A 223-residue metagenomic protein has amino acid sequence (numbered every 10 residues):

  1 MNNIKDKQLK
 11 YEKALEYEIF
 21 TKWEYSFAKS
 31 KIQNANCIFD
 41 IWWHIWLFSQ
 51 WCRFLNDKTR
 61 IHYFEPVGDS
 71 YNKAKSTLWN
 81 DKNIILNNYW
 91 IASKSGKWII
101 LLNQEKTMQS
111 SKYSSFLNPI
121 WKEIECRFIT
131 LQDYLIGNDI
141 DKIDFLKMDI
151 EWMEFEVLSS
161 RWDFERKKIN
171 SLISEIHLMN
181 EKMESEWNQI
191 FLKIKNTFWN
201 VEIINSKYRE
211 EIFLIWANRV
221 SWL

Functional and structural regions predicted by a protein language model:
M1-L223: Phosphate/nucleotide-binding beta-alpha loop and adjacent structural elements of enzyme active sites
